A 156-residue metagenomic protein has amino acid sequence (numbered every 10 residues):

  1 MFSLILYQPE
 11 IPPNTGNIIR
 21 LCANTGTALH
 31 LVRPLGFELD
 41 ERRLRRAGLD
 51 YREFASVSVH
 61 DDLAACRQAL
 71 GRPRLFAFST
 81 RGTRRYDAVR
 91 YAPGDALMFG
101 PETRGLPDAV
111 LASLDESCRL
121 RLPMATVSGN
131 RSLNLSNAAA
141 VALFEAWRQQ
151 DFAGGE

Functional and structural regions predicted by a protein language model:
M1-E156: Post-transcriptional modification and biogenesis factors for structured RNAs of the translation apparatus
